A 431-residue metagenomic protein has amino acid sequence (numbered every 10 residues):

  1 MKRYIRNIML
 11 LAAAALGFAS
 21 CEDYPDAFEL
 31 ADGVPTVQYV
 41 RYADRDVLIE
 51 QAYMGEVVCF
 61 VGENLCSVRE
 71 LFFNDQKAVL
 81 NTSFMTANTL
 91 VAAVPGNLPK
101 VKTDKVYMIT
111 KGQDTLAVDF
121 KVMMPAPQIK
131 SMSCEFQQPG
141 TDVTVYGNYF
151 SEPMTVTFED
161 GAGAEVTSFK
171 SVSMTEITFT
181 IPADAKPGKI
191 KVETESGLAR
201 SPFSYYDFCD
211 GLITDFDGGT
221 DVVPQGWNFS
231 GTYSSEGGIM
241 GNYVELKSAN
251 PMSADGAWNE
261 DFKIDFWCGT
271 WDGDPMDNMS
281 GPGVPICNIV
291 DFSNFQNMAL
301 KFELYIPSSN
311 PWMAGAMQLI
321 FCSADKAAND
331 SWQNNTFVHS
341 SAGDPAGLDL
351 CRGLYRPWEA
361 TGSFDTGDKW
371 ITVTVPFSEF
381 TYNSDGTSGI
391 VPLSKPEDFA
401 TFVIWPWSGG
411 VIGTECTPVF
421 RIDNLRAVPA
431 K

Functional and structural regions predicted by a protein language model:
L16-S20: C-terminal motif of bacterial Sec signal peptides marking the signal peptidase cleavage site
E22-C66, Q113-E152, P187, S196-D217: Beta-strand/beta-sandwich contexts
K100-G112, A185-S196, V403-I404: Short, aromatic- and glycine-rich surface loops/edge beta-strands on solvent-exposed regions
S201-Y243: Extracellular carbohydrate-recognition regions
F203-D215, G409-K431: Extracellular polysaccharide-targeting segments
S234-G281: Short carbohydrate-recognition loop motifs
M276-S280, A299-T387: Extracellular ligand-binding interfaces
F302, T372-V419, L425: Extracellular beta-strand ligand-recognition surfaces/modules
